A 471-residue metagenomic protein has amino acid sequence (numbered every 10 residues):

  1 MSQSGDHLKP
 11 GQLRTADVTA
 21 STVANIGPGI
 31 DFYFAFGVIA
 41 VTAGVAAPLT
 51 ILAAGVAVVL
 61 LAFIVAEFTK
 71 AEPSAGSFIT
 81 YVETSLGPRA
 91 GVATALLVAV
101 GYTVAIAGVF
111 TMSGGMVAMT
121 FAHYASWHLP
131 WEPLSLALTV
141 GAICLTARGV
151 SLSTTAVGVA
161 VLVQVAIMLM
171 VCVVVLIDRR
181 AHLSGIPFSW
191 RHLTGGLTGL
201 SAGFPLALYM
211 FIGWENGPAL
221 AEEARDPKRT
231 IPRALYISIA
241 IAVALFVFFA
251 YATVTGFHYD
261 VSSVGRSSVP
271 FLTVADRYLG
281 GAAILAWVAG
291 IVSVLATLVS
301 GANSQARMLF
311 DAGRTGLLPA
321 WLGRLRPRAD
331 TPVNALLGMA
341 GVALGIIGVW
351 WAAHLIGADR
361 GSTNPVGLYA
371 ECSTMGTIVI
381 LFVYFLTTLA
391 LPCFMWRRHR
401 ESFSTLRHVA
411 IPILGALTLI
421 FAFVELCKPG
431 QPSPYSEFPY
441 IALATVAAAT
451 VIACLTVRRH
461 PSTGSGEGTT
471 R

Functional and structural regions predicted by a protein language model:
M1-A46, V59-F63, F188, V457-R471: Membrane-interface "cap" regions at the ends of multi-pass membrane proteins
S4-K9, P48, H123-P130, G158-V288: Helix-loop-helix junctions that connect adjacent transmembrane segments in multi-pass membrane transporters
L13, W131-A181, I212, A234-I241 (+3 more regions): Membrane-interface loop-to-helix entry segments
P28-H128, S238-I241, F248, E437-T450: Extracellular loop-to-transmembrane helix junctions
G37-P48, M119-W131, V150-V161, L285-V288 (+3 more regions): Transmembrane helix-loop boundary segments of multi-pass membrane transporters
S74, L97-M112, F211, N216-A224 (+3 more regions): Membrane-helix boundary/coupling elements in multi-pass transport proteins
T80-V82, G87, A118-Y124, I237-A302 (+1 more regions): TM-loop-TM module centered on a large, flexible mid-protein loop between adjacent transmembrane helices in multi-pass
A370-E371, M375-I380, L406-R471: A generic transmembrane alpha-helix motif of multi-pass inner-membrane proteins
